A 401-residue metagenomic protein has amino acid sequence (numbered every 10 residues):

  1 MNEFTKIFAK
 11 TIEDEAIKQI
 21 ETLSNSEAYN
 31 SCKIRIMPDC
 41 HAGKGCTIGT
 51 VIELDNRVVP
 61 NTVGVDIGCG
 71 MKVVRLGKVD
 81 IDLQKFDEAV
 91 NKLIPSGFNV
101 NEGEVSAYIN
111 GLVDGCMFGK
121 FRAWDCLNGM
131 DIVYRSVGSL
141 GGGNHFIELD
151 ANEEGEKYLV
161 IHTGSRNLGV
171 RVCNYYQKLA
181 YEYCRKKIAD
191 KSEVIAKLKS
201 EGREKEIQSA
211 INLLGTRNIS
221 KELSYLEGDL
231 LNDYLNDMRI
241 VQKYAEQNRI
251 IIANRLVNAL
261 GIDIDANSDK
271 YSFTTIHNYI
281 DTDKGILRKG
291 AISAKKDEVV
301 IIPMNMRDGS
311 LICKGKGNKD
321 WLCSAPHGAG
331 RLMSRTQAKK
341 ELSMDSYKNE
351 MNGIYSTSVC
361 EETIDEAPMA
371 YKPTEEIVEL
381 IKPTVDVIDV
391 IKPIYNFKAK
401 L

Functional and structural regions predicted by a protein language model:
N2-T22, Y29-I36, A42-I48, I52 (+4 more regions): Domain-length cofactor-binding catalytic modules of enzymes
M37-D39, V100-D114, N396-K398: Short, glycine/charge-rich beta-strand/loop segments that flank catalytic centers and engage negatively charged groups
G68-R75: Acidic/polar active-site rim loop that often engages polyanionic ligands
